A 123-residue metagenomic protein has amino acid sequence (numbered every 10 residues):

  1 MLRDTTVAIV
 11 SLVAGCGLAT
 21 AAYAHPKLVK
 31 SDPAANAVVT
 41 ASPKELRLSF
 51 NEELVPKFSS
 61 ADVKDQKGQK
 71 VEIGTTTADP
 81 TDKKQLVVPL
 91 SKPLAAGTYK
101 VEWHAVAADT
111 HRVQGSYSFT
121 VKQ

Functional and structural regions predicted by a protein language model:
M1-I9: Bacterial N-terminal signal peptides that target proteins for export
A8-G17: Bacterial N-terminal signal peptides
A19-A21: N-terminal signal peptide c-region/cleavage motif recognized by signal peptidases
A37-S42: Short, solvent-exposed loop/linker segments at the N-terminal edge of repeated beta-sheet extracellular domains
E45-E52, T110-Q123: Extended, polar beta-sheet/loop recognition surfaces of beta-rich domains that mediate binding to diverse ligands
L46-L48, E52-G74: Short, surface-exposed alpha-helix to beta-strand junction/turn motifs within ectodomains of secreted and cell-envelope
S91-A96: Surface-exposed, short loops/turns at beta-strand junctions within beta-sandwich domains
Y99-V101: A short tyrosine-centered beta-strand micro-motif
